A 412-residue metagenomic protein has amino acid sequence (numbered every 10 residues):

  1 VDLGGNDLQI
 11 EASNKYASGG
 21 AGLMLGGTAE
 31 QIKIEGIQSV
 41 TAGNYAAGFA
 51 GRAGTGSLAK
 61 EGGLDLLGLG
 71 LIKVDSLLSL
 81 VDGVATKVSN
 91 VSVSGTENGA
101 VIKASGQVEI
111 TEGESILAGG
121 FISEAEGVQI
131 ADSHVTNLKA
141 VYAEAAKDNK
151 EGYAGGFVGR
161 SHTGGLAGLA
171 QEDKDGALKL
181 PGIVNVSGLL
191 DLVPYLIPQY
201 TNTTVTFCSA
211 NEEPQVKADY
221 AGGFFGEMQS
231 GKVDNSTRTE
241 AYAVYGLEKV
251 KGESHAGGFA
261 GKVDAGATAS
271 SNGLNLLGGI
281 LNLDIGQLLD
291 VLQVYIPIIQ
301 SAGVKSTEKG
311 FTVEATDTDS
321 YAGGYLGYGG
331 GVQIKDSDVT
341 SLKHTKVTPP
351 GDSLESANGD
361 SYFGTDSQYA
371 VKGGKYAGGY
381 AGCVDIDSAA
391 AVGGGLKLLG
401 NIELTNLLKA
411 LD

Functional and structural regions predicted by a protein language model:
V1-D412: Surface-exposed loop/turn motifs in large extracellular/passenger domains
